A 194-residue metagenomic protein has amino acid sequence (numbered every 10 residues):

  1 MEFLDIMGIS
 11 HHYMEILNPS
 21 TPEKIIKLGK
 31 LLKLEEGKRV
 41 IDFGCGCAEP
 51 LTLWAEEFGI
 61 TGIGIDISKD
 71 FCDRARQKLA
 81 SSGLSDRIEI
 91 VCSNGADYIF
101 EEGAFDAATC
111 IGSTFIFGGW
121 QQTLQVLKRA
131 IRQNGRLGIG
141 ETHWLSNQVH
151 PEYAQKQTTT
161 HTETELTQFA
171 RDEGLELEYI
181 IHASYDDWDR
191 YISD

Functional and structural regions predicted by a protein language model:
M7-P19: Class I SAM-dependent methyltransferase Rossmann-like catalytic core, especially the SAM/SAH-binding loop
N18-E36: Conserved alpha-helix/loop element of class I SAM-dependent methyltransferases that forms part of the SAM/SAH-binding
I41-F43, C47-D97: Class I SAM-dependent methyltransferase SAM/SAH-binding core
A96-A108: A short acidic, Gly/Pro-enriched loop at the edge of an enzyme's catalytic core that lines a small-molecule cofactor
D106-Q121: A short SAM/SAH-binding and catalytic strip from SAM-dependent methyltransferases
Q121-R136: A short glycine-rich, Lys/Arg-flanked "PGG" loop and its adjoining helix->strand segment in the class I
I139-T158: Short, glycine-/aromatic-enriched active-site segment of Class I SAM-dependent methyltransferases
Q155-D194: Substrate-binding/catalytic lobe of Class I Rossmann-like enzymes that use SAM or dcSAM, i.e., the mid-to-C-terminal
